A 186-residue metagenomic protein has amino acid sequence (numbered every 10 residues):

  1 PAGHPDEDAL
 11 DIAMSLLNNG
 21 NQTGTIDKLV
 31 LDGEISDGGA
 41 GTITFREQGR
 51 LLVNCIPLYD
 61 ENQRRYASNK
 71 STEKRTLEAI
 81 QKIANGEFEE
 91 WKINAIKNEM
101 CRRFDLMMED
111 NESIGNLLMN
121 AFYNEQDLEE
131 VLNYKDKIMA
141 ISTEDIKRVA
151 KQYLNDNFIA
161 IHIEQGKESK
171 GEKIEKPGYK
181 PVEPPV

Functional and structural regions predicted by a protein language model:
P1, D27-M139, A160-E164, E172-K173: M16 family metallopeptidases and their MPP-like homologs
P1-Q22, I43, N54, V182-V186: His/Glu-based metal-binding/catalytic segments typifying zinc-dependent metallopeptidases
P5-I12, V30, S142-D145: PPIase-associated folding chaperone regions across multiple families
I12, G39-A40, R148-V149: Short beta-alpha junctions and helix-cap segments that line functional grooves
M14-N18, D27, N120, K151: Generic alpha-helical structural context detector
Q22, D27, E129-V186: Proteolytic maturation boundary segments
